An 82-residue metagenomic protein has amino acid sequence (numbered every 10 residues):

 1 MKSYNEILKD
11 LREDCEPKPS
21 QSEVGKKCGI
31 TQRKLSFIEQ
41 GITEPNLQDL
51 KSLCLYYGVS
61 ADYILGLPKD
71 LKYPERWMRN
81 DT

Functional and structural regions predicted by a protein language model:
M1-P17: A short, Lys/Arg-rich alpha-helix, primarily the initiator
E6, P17-S20, P45-Q48: Residue-level signal for the short linker/turn that defines the boundary of a DNA-recognition helix
L11, K27, I38, L67: Residues in the recognition helix of alpha-helical DNA-binding motifs
R12, G25, C54: The alpha-helix within a helix-turn-helix
E16-F37: Short alpha-helical DNA-recognition segment
G29, Q48-Y63: DNA major-groove recognition helix of helix-turn-helix/homeodomain DNA-binding modules
K34, E44, Y63: Residues in the helix-turn-helix
L55, L65-T82: Short, charged recognition helix plus adjacent turn of helix-turn-helix-like nucleic-acid-binding domains
